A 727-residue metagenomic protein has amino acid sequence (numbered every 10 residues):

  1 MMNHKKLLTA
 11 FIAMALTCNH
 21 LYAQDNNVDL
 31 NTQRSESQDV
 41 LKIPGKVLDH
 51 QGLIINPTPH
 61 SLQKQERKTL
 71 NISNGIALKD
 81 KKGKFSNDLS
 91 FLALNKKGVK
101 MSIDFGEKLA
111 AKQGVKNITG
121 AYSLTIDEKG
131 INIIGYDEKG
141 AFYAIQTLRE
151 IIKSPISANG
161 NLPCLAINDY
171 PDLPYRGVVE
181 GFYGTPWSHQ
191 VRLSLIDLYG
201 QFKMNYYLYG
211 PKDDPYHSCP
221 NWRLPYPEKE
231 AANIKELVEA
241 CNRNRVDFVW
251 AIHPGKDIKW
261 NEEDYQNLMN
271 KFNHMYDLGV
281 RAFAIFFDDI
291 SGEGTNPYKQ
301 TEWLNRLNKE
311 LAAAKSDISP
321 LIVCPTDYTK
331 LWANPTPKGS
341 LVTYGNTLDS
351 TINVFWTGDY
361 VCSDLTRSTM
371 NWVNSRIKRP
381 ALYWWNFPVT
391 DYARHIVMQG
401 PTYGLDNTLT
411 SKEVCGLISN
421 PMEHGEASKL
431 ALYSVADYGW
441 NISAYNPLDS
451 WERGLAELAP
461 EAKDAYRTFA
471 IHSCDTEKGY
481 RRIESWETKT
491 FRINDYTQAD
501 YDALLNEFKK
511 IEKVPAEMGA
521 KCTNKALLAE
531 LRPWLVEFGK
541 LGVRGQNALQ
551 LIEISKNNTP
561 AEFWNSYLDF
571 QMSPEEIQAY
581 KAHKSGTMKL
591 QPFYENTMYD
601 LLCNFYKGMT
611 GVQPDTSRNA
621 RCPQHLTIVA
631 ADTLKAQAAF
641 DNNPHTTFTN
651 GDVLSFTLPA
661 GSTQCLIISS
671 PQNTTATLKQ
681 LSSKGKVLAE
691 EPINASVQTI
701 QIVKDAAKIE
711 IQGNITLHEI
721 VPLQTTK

Functional and structural regions predicted by a protein language model:
M1-T32: Bacterial Sec-dependent N-terminal signal peptides
Q24-E128, Y136, A158-I167: Acidic, contiguous N-terminal accessory segments
T32-S37, I55-P57, P447-H625: C-terminal functional modules
K79, A110, K116-K271, D277-R281 (+1 more regions): Feature activates predominantly on carbohydrate-active enzymes
D137, K153-I156, R281, I290-E452: Catalytic-core regions of glycoside hydrolase
L601-S662, S669-V703, L717-K727: Disordered, acidic Ser/Thr/Pro-rich linker "stalks" and the adjacent N-terminal cap of the next globular domain
E710-T716: Short beta-strand-plus-loop segments that form exposed binding edges in beta-rich domains
